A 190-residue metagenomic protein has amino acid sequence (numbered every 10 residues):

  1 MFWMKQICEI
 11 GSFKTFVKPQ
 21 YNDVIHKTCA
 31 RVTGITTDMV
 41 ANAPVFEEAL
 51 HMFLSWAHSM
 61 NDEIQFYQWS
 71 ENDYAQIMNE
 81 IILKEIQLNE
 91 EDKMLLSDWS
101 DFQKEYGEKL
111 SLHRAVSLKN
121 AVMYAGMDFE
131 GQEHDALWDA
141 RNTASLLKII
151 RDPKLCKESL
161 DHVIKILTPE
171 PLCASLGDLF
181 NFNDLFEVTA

Functional and structural regions predicted by a protein language model:
M1-N79: Conserved non-catalytic scaffold segment of RNase H-like nuclease domains
F16, D92-G107: A short, structured active-site edge motif that brings together acidic residues
V24, A30-T33, T37-V40, Q103-A140: Active-site-proximal helix-loop-helix substrate-binding element of RNase H-like nuclease domains
N61-Q68, Q87-E90, F129-H134: Short helix-to-loop capping/linker segments positioned immediately adjacent to catalytic or ligand/cofactor-binding
N72-D98: Substrate-recognition/cap helix-loop segment adjacent to the acidic, metal-dependent catalytic center of Asp-based
Q76, R141-S145: Short amphipathic alpha-helical face segments that pack within enzyme cores and frequently flank/anchor catalytic
E80-K84, E108, Y124, I149-P153: Active-site catalytic microenvironments for nucleophilic, acid-base chemistry
A144-A190: Acidic two-metal-ion nuclease catalytic site recognized across multiple nuclease folds, prominently DnaQ/RNase D-T
